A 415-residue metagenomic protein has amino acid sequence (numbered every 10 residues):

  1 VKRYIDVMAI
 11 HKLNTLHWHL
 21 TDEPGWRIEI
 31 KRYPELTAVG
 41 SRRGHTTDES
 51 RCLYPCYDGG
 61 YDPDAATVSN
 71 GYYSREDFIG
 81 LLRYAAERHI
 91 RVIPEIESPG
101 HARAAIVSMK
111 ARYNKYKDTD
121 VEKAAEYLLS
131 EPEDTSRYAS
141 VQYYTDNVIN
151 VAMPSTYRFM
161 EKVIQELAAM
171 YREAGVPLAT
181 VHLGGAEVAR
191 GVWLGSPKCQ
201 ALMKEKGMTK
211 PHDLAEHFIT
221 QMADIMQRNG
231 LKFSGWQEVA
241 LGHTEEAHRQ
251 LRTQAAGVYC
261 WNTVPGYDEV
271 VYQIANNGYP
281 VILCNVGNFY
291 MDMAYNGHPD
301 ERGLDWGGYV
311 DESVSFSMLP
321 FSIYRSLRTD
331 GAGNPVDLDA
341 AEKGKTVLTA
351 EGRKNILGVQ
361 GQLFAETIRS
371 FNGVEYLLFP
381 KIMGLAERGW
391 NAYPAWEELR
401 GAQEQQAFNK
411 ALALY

Functional and structural regions predicted by a protein language model:
V1-E23: A conserved hydrophobic secondary-structure block that centers on an alpha-helix together with its immediately flanking
Y4, L81, V92, M222 (+1 more regions): Aromatic/hydrophobic pocket-lining residues that form π-stacking "cages" and hydrophobic walls in ligand
A9, I79, A86, Q227 (+1 more regions): Anion (oxyanion) recognition and catalysis
T15-L20, V92-I96, H101, L178-H182 (+1 more regions): Short beta-strand segments at enzyme active-site cores
L20-P24, R32, I96-A102, S155 (+5 more regions): Active-site-proximal loop/turn and secondary-structure-junction residues that shape catalytic pockets, frequently
P24-E87, A102-A152, G191-K210: Aromatic- and acidic-residue-enriched carbohydrate-binding clefts of CAZyme catalytic domains
E97-S98, D134, V141, T145 (+1 more regions): Active-site groove signature of glycoside hydrolases
P154-E161, Q165-V181, A201-Y415: Substrate-binding groove of N-acetylhexosamine-processing glycoside hydrolases
